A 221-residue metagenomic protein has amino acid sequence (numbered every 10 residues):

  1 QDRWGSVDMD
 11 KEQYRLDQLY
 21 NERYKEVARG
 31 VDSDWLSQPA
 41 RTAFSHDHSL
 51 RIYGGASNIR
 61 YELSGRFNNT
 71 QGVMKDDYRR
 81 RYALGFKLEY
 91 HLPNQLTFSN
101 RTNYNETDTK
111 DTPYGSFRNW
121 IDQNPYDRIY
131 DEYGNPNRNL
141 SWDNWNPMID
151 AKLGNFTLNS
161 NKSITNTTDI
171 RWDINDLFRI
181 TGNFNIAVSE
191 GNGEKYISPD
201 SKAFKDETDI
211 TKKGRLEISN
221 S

Functional and structural regions predicted by a protein language model:
Q1-K75, Y114, A151-N155, R171: Residues embedded in well-ordered regular secondary structure
E26, N105, K110-T165, K195-P199 (+1 more regions): Acidic/polar loop-and-plug regions of large Gram-negative outer-membrane beta-barrel proteins
R41-S57, R66, I149-K195, K213-S221: Outer-membrane beta-barrel transmembrane strands
S45-D47, R79-G85: Transmembrane beta-barrel architecture of outer membranes
R60-E62, K87, T97-S99, N139 (+1 more regions): Residue-level detector of the transmembrane beta-barrel scaffold of outer-membrane proteins
V73-R81, E89-H91, S99, N103-N105 (+2 more regions): Small-side-chain secondary-structure face that scaffolds active or pore-lining regions
A83-K87, N166-T167: Short, hydrophobic/aromatic alpha-helical segments in well-folded domains
